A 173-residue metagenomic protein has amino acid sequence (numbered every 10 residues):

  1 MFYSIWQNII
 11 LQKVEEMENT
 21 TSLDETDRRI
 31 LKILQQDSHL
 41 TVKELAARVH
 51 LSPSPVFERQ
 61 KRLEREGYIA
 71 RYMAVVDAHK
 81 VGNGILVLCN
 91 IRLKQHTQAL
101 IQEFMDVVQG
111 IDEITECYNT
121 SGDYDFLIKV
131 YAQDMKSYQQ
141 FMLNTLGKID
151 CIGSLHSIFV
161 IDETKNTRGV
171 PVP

Functional and structural regions predicted by a protein language model:
M1-P173: A compositional/biophysical signature of low hydrophobicity enriched in polar/charged and small residues
